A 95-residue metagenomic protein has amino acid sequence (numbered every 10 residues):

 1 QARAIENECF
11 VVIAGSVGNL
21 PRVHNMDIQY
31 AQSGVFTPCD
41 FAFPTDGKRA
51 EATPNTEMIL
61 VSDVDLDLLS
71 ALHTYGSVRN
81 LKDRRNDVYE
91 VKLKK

Functional and structural regions predicted by a protein language model:
Q1-E57: CN hydrolase (nitrilase-like) catalytic-core segments centered on the catalytic cysteine and neighboring Lys/Glu
T37, L66-L68: Non-catalytic surface loops within mature trypsin-like serine protease
M58-I59, L69: A short acidic, often aromatic-flanked loop/helix-cap motif at beta-alpha or helix-coil junctions that lines enzyme
L69-K95: Cysteine/selenocysteine-centered motifs that mediate thiol-based redox chemistry or coordinate metal-sulfur cofactors
